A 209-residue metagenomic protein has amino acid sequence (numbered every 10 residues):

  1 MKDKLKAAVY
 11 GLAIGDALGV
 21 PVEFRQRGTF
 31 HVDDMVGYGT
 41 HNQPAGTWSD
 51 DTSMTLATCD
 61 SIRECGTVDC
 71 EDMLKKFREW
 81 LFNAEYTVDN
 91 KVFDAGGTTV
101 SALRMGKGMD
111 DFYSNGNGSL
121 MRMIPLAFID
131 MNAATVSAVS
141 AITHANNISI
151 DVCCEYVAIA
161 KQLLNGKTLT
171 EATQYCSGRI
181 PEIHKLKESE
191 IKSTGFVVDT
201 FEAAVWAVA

Functional and structural regions predicted by a protein language model:
M1-A209: Structured, active/binding-site neighborhoods that engage oxygen-rich ligands
